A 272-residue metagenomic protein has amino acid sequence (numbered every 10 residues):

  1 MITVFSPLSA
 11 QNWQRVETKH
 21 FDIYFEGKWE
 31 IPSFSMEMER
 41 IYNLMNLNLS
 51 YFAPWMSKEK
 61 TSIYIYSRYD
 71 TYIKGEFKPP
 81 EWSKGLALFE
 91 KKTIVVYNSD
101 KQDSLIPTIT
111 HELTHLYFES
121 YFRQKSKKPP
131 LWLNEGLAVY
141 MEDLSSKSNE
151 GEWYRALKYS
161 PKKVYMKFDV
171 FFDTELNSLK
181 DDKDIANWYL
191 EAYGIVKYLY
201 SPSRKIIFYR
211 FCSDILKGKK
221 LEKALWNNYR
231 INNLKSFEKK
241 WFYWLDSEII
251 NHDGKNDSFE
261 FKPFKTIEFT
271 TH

Functional and structural regions predicted by a protein language model:
M1-V4: Bacterial N-terminal signal peptides
A10-K125, P129-P130, L221-W226: Juxtacatalytic substrate-recognition/specificity segment
G85-K91, S104, Q124-H272: Acidic/His/Gly-enriched intrinsically disordered linker/tail segments that often contain short helix/coil "MoRF-like"
